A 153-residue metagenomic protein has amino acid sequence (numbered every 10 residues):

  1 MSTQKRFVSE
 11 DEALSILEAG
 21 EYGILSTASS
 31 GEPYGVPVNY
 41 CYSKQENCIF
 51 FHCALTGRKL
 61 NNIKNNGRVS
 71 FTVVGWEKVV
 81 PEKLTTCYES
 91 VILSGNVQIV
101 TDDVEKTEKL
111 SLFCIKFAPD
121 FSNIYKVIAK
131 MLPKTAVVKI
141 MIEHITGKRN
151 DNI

Functional and structural regions predicted by a protein language model:
M1-A19: Extreme N-terminal tail/first-helix region
S2, K78-I153: Charged, gly/pro-rich active-site loop segments
F7, A19-I24, P119-N123: Short Pro/Gly-enriched beta-strand edge/turn motifs at strand-loop
E10, T56-G57: Structural motif corresponding to alpha-helix initiation and N-cap regions
I16-L17, N62-I63, F113: A generic structural signal for nonpolar/aromatic side chains embedded in well-ordered alpha-helices
E18-G20, N66, L132-T135: Short gly/pro-enriched beta-turn/loop segments at secondary-structure junctions
G20-L55, F71-T72: Short beta-strand segments
K59-Y88: Helix-adjacent hinge/juxtasegments
